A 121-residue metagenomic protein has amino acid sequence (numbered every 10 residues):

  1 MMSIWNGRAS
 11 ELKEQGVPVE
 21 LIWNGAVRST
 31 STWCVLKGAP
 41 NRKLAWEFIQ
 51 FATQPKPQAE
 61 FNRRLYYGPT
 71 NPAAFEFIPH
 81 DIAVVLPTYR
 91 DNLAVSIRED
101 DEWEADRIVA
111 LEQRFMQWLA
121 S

Functional and structural regions predicted by a protein language model:
M1-I22: Ligand-binding pocket segment of bilobal, Venus flytrap-like solute-binding proteins
S3, A39-K43, P55, D101-V109: Soluble non-cytosolic domains of exported or imported proteins
W5, W23, W33, W103-E104 (+1 more regions): Tryptophan-centered motif/residue detector
L12-K13, A52-K56, L65, F115-L119: Sec/Tat-exported extracytoplasmic proteins
W23-G25, R98: Residues at the C-termini of beta-strands that transition into short coil/loop
V27, S31, L36-V95: Mature extracytoplasmic/periplasmic domains
D91-S121: Conserved C-terminal helix/tail region of periplasmic/extracytoplasmic solute-binding proteins
